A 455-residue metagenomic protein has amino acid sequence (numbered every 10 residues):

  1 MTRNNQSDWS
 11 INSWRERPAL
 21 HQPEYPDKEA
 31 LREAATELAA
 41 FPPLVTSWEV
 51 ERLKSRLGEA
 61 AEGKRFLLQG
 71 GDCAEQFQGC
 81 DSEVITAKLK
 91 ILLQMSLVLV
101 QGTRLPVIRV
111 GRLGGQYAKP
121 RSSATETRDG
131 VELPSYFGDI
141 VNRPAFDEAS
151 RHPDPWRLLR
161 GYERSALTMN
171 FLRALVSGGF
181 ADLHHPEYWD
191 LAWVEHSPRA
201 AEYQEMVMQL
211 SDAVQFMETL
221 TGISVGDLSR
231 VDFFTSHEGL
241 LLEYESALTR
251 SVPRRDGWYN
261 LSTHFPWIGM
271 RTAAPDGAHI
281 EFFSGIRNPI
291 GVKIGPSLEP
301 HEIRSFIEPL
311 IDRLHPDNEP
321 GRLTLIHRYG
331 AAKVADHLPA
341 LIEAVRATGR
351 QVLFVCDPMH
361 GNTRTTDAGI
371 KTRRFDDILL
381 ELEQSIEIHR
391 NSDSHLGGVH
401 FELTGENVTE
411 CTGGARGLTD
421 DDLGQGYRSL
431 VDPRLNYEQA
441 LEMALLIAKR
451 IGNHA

Functional and structural regions predicted by a protein language model:
T2-F66: N-terminal basic/disordered segments at the start of proteins
R52-K54, D276-H279, P339-L341: Glycine-rich, charged/polar anion/phosphate-binding loops that engage phosphate groups from diverse ligands
F66-G71, I108: Short, hydrophobic/glycine-enriched beta-strand segments
A74-E75, C80-G330, R373, E381 (+2 more regions): Active-site-facing alpha/beta catalytic cores
S177-G178, D182, V352, C356-H360: An internal, amphipathic alpha-helical element
I294-G295, P358-N362: Conserved phosphate/anionic-ligand binding catalytic regions in large, soluble enzymes, centered on
I303-L314, R322-L353, H360-T409: Non-transmembrane, aqueous-exposed alpha-helical and coiled segments at domain scale
G413-R416: C-terminal structured domain segments
